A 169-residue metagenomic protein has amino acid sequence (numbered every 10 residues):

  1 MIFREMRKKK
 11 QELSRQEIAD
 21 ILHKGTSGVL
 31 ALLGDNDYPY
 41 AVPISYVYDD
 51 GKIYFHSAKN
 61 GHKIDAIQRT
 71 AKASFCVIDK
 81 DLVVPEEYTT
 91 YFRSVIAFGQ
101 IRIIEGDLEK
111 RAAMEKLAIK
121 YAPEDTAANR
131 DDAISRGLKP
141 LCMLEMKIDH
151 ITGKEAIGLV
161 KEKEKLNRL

Functional and structural regions predicted by a protein language model:
I2-K8, L82-L169: Charged, gly/pro-rich active-site loop segments
I2-V29: Short, basic/aromatic recognition patches
L22, K59-H62, N167-L169: N-acyltransferase acceptor-side catalytic subdomain
H23, Q68-A73, K116-P123: Short, intrinsically disordered, mixed-charge
H23-G25, Y38-P39, E87-Y88, K139: Short solvent-exposed loop/turn micro-motifs enriched in small/polar/acidic residues
G25-K59, I67, F75-C76: Short beta-strand segments
S27, A41-P43, K72, F92 (+2 more regions): Broad gene-expression machinery/nucleic-acid interaction feature
K63-R93: Helix-adjacent hinge/juxtasegments
